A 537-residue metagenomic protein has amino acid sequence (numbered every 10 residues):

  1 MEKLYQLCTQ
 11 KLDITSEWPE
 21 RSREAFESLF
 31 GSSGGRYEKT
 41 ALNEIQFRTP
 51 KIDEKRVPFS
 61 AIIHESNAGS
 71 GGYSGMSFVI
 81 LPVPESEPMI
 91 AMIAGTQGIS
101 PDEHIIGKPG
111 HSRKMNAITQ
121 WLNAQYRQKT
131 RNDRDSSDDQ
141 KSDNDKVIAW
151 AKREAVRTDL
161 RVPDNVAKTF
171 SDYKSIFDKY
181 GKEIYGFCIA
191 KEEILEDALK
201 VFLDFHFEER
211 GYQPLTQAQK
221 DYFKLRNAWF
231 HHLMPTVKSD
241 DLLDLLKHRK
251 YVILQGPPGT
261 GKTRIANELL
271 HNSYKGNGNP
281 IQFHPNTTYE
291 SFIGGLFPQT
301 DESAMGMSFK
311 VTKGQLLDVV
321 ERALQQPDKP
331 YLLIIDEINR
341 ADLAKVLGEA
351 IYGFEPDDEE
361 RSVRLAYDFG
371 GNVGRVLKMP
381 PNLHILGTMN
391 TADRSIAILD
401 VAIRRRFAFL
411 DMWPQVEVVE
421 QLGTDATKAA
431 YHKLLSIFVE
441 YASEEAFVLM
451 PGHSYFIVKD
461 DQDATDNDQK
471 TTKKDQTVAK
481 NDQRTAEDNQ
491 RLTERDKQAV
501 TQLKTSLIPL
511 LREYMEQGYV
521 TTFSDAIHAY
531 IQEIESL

Functional and structural regions predicted by a protein language model:
M1-G34: N-terminal "first-domain core" detector
W18, V83-L160: Compact, glycine/acidic-enriched structural inserts
T40-I80: Amphipathic, interaction-prone secondary-structure segments
D53-V57, E65-A68, V83-P88, Q97-I99 (+1 more regions): Short, charged/polar surface micro-motifs in flexible loops or helix N-caps
G75-L81, M89-A91, S454: Histidine-centered divalent-metal-coordination microenvironment in nucleic-acid enzymes
Q140-Y251, R264-I265: ATP-dependent helicase/translocase motor core
Y212-E445, D461-D468, T477, T505 (+3 more regions): AAA+ P-loop NTPase catalytic core and its hallmark functional loops
Q462-T493: Long, intrinsically disordered low-complexity tandem-repeat segments
